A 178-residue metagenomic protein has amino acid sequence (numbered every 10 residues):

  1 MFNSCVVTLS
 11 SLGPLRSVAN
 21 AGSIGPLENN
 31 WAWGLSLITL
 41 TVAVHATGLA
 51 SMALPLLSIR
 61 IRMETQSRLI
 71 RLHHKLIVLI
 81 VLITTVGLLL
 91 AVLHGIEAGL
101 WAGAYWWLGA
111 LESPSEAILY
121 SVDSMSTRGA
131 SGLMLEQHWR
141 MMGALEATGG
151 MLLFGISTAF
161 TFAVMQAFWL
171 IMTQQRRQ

Functional and structural regions predicted by a protein language model:
M1-N29: Short, strongly hydrophobic alpha-helical membrane anchors
G22-N29, I77-V78, L82, L135-M142: Membrane-interfacial loop-to-transmembrane-helix junctions in polytopic alpha-helical membrane proteins
W33-L57, G95-W101, Y105: Hydrophobic alpha-helical membrane-embedded segments
L37-T41, H45, E116-Q174: Pore domain of cation channels
A53-R62, W106-L111, A167-Q175: Transmembrane helix-loop junctions in multipass membrane proteins, especially transporters and channels
P55-V78: Membrane-interface interhelical connector segments
L72-L93: Interfacial helix-start motif at the membrane-water boundary
A91-Y120: Outer-pore turret/helix-boundary of cation channels
